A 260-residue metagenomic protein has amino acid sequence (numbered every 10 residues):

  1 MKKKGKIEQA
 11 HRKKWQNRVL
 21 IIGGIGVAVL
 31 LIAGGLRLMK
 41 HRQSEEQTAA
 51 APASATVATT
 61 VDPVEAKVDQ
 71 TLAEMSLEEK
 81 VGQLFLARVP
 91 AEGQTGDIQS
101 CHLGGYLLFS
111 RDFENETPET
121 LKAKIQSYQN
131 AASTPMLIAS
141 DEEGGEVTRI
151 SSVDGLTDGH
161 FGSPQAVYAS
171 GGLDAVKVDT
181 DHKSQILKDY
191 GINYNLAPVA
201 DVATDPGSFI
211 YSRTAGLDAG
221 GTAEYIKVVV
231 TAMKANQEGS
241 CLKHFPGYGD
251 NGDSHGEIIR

Functional and structural regions predicted by a protein language model:
K2-I138, E142-S152: N-terminal hydrophobic targeting/anchoring segments and the immediately downstream early-domain regions of hydrolases
V64-D69, A73, G207, Q237 (+1 more regions): Short, functionally important structural connectors and interaction interfaces within domains
A73, K188, K234: Short polybasic/polar patches that bind polyanions
G96, Q185, T231: Surface-exposed charge patches
Q99-T222, H244, G249-R260: Enzymes and membrane/adaptor proteins characterized by extended Gly/Ser/Thr/Asp/Glu-rich, aromatic-dotted
Y225-V228: Substrate-gating cap/lid alpha-helix
V230-P246, G252: Phosphate/pyrophosphate-binding betaalpha-module
